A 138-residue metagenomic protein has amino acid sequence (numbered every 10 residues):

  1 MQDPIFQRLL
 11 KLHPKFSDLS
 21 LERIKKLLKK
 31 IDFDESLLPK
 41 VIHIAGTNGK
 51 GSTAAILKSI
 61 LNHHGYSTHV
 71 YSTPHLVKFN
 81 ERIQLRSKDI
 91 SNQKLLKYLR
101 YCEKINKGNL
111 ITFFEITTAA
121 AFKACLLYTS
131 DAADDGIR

Functional and structural regions predicted by a protein language model:
M1-G46, T53-A55, S59-H64, Y71 (+1 more regions): Short functional linear segments
D3, K25, L96-R100, A119: Generic alpha-helical structural signal
L12, R86, C102-N109: Alpha-helix C-capping/helix-to-loop hinge sites
I24-L27, T68, F114-A120: Short gly/ser/thr-rich secondary-structure transition/capping motifs
L28-D32, E103, F122-L126: Generic structural signal for well-ordered alpha-helical scaffold segments
I56-Y101: N-terminal phosphate/diphosphate-binding loop that engages ATP/GTP or pyrophosphate donors across diverse enzyme folds
N106-S130: Phosphate-binding/switch loop-helix module in NTP-utilizing enzymes
Y128, A132-R138: Single conserved hydrophobic/aromatic residue that forms the stacking wall/gate of nucleotide- or nucleobase-binding
